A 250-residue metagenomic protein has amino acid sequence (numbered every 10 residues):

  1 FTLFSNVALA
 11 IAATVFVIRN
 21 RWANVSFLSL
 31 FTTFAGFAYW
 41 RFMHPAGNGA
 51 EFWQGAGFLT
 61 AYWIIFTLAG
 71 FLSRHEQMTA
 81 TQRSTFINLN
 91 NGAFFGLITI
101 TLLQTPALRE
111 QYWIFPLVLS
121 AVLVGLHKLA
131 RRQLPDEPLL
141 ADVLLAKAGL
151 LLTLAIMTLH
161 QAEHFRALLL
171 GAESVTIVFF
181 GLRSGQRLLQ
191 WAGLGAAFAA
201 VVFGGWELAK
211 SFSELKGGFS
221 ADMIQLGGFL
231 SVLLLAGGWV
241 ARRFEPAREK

Functional and structural regions predicted by a protein language model:
F1-K147, L151-K250: Extended, compositionally biased regions that are outside compact catalytic cores
